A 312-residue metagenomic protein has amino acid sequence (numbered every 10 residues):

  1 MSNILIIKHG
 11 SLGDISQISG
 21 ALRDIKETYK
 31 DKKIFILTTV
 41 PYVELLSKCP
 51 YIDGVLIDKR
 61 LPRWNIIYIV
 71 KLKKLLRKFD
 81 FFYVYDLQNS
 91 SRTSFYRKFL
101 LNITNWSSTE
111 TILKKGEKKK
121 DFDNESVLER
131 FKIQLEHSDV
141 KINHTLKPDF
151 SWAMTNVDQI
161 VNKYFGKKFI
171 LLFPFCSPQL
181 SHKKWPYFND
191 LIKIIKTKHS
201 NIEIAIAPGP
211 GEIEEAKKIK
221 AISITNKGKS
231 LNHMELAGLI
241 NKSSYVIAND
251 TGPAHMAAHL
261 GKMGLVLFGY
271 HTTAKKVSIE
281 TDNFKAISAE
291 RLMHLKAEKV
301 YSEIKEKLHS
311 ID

Functional and structural regions predicted by a protein language model:
M1-L12, L172: Nucleotide-activated donor-dependent transferases that construct or modify glycoconjugates
I7-I18, L45, S177-K184: A short, glycine/small-residue-rich beta-strand->loop->alpha-helix junction that serves as a flexible
I15-E27, P41-E44, L191: Short amphipathic alpha-helix
K33-I66, E110, I222-N226, I287: Conserved nucleotide-sugar phosphate-binding/catalytic loop shared by glycosyltransferases and other
K48, S108-T109, D121, N226-K227 (+1 more regions): Nucleotide-sugar donor-binding patch of glycosyltransferase catalytic domains
L56-F150, G166-P178, H271-A274, E280 (+1 more regions): Conserved nucleotide-diphosphate donor binding/catalytic pocket of glycan-assembly enzymes
D149-E215: Active-site donor-nucleotide binding/catalytic segment of nucleotide-sugar enzymes
Y187-L265, T272: Donor-binding and catalytic core of enzymes assembling or modifying cell-surface/extracellular glycoconjugates
